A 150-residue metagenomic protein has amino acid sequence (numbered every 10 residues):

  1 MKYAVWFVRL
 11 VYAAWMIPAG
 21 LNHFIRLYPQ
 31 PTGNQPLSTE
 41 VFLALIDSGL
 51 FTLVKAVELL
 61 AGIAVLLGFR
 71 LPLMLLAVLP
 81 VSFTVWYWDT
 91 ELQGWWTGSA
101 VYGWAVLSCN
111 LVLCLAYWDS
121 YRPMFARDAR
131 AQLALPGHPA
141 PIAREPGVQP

Functional and structural regions predicted by a protein language model:
M1-Y28, T52, F69-P150: Extended, low-polarity transmembrane helix blocks
Y12, T32-P36, V57: Short hydrophobic/aromatic-rich motifs at helix boundaries and adjacent loops
I25-I46: Membrane-interface interhelical connector segments
L37-T39, L43, G68, W118-S120: Proteins with a high burden of low-complexity, intrinsically disordered sequence enriched in S/T/G/P/A and R, requiring
F42-V57: Interfacial helix-start motif at the membrane-water boundary
L59-L66: Generic transmembrane alpha-helix motif of multi-pass integral membrane proteins
